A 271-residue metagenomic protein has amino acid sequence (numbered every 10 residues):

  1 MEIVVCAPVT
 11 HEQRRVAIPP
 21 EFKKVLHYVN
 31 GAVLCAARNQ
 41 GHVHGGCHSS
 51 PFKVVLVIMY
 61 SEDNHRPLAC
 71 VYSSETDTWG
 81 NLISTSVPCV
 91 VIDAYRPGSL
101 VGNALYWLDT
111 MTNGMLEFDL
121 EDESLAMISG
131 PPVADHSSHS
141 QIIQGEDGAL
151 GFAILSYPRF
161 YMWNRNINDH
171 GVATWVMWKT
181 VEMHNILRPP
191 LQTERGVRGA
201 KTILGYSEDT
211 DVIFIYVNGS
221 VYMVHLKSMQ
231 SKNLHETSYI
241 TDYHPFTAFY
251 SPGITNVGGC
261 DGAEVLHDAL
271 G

Functional and structural regions predicted by a protein language model:
M1-G271: Short, conserved recognition motifs on repeat-domain binding surfaces
